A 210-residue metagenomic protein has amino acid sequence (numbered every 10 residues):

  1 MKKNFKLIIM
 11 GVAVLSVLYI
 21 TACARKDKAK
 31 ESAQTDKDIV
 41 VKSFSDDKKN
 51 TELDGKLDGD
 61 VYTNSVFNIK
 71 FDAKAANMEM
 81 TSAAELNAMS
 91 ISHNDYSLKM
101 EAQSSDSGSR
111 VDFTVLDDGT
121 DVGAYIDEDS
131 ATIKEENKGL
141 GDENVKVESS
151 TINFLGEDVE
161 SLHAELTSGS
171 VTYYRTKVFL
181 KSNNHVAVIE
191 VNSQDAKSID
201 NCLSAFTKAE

Functional and structural regions predicted by a protein language model:
K2-I9: Bacterial N-terminal signal peptides that target proteins for export
Y19-A22: C-terminal motif of bacterial Sec signal peptides marking the signal peptidase cleavage site
A24-K74, M80-S82: N-terminal, intrinsically disordered, polar/charged segments of Gram-positive cell-envelope systems that serve as
K56-V61, E85-L86, D95, N153-H163: Short, hydrophobic/aromatic-rich segments at coil-to-beta transitions
S65-T120: Secretory pathway targeting signatures of secreted, lumenal, and periplasmic proteins
A75-M78, N183-E210: Surface-exposed amphipathic alpha-helical segments
L98-A102, T172-S182: Short, surface-exposed beta-strand/loop micro-motifs that present aromatic residues
D127-V178: Signature of long, low-cysteine stretches enriched in small and polar/charged residues
